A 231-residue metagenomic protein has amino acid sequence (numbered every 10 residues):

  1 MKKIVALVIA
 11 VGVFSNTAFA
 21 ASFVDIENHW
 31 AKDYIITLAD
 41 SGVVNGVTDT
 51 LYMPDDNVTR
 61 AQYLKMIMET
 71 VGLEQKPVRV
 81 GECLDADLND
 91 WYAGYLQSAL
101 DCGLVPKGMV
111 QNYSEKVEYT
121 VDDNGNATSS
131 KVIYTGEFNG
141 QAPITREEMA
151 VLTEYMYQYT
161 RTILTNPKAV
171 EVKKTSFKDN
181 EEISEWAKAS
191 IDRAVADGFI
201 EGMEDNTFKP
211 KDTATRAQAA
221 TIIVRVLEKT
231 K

Functional and structural regions predicted by a protein language model:
I4-K32, N45-A61, M68-E147, E154-W186 (+2 more regions): Feature responds to low-complexity, polar/acidic, surface-exposed segments characteristic of secreted/exported proteins
G42, G198: Phosphate/pyrophosphate-binding loop motifs in nucleotide- or prenyl diphosphate-using proteins
R216: N-terminal Rossmann-fold NAD(P) dinucleotide-binding loop
